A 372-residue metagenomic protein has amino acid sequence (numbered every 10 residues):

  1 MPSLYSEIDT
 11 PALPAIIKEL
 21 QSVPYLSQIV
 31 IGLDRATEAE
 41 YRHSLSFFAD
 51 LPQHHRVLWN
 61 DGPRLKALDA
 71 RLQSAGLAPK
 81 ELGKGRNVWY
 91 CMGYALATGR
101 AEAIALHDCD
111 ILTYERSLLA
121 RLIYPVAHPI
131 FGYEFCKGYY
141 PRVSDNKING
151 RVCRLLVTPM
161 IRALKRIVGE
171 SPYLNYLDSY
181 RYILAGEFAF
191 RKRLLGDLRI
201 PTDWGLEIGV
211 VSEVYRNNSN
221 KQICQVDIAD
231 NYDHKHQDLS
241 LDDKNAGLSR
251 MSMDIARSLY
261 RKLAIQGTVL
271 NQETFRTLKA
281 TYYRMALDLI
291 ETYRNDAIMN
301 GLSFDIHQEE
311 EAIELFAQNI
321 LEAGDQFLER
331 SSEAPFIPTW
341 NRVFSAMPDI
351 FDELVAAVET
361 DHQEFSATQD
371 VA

Functional and structural regions predicted by a protein language model:
A15-S27, S46-F47: Short, acidic, metal-binding catalytic loop of nucleotide-sugar glycosyltransferases
E40-R100: Active-site-proximal specificity loops/subdomain of glycosyltransferases
R42, D238-A372: Terminal low-complexity segments of carbohydrate-biosynthetic enzymes
T98-L112: Short beta-strand-to-loop acidic/aromatic patch adjacent to the donor-nucleotide binding site
L112-R142: Conserved donor-nucleotide/metal-binding helix-loop-beta segment in metal-dependent transferases, i.e., the alpha-helix
I130, E134-S144, C153-Y180: Short, flexible, basic/aromatic active-site loop/helix in glycosyltransferases
T202, V211-N231: Catalytic donor-sugar/metal-binding loop of nucleotide-sugar-dependent glycosyltransferases
C224-N245: Active-site donor/metal-binding and catalytic loop motifs of nucleotide-sugar-dependent glycosylation enzymes
